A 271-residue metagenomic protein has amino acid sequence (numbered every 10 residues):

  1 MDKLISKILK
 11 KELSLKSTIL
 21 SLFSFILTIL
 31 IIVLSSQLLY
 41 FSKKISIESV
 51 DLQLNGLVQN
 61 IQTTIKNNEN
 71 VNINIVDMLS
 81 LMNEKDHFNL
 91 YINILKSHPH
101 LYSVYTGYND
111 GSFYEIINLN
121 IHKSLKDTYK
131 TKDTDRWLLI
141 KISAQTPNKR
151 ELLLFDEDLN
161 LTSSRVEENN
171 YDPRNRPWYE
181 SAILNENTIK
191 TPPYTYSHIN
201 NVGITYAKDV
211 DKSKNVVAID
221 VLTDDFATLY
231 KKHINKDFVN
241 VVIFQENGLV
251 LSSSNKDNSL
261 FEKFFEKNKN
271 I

Functional and structural regions predicted by a protein language model:
M1-L13, L139, Q145-E157, K190 (+4 more regions): N-terminal sensory and localization modules of signal-transduction and trafficking proteins
K3, L9-K44, E48: Extreme N-terminal signal-anchor transmembrane helix of membrane signaling/transducer proteins, especially in bacteria
N55, Q59-N60, T64-N89, S97 (+4 more regions): Extracellular/periplasmic ligand-binding regions of membrane signal-transduction receptors
H87-H100, K212, V216-N270: Solvent-exposed, extracytoplasmic
H98, L119-I142: N-terminal, post-signal-peptide soluble/periplasmic segments of Gram-negative outer-membrane pore/transport systems
Y102, R150, T205-Y206, F238-N240: Short loop/turn microsegments at loop-to-beta-strand junctions
S112-N120, E151-D156, G248-N255: Amphipathic coiled-coil signal-relay and dimerization helices
A144-V221: Extracytoplasmic/periplasmic ligand-binding sensor regions of membrane-associated signaling proteins
